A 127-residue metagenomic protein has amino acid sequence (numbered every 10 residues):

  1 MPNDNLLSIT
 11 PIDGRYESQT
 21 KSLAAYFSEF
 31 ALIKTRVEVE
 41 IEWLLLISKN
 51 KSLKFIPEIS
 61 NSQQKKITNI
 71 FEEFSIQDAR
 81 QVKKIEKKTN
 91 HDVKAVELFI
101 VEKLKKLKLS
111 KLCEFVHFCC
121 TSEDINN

Functional and structural regions predicted by a protein language model:
M1-N127: A helix-coil-helix interface module used to build multimeric assemblies and to scaffold catalytic/cofactor sites
